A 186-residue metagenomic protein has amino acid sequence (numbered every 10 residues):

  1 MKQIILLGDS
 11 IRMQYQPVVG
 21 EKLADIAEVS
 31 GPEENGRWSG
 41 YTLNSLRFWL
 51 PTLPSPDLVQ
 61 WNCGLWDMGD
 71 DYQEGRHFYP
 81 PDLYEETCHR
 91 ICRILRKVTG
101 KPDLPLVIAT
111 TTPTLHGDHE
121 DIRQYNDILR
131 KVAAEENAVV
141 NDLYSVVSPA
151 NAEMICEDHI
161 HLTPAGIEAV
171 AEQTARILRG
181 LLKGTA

Functional and structural regions predicted by a protein language model:
M1-P17, M68: Catalytic nucleophile-elbow at a beta strand-turn-alpha helix junction centered on a G-D-S/GDSL motif, marking
L6, E34, N62: Short glycine/serine/threonine-biased micro-segments
L6-G8, G31, T110: Active-site neighborhood of phospho(di)ester-bond hydrolases with catalytic His/Asp-centered motifs
D9, E34, I160: Conserved donor-binding loops in enzymes that form glycosidic bonds
M13-Q14, R37, Q124: Short alpha-helical
K22-E28, L43-A186: Alpha-helical cap/lid subdomain in secreted, periplasmic, or secretory-pathway luminal O-acyl-processing enzymes
G31-W38: Short beta->alpha junction loops
